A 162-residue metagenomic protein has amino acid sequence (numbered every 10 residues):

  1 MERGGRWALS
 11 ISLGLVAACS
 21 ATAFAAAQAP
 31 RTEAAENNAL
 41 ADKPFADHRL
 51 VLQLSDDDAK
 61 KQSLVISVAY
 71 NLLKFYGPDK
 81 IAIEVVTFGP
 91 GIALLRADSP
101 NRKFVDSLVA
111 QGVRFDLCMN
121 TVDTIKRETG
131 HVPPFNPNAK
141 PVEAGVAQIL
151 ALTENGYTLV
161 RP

Functional and structural regions predicted by a protein language model:
M1-S12: Bacterial N-terminal signal peptides that target proteins for export
G4-G5, A21-F24: N-terminal twin-arginine translocation
S10-S20: Bacterial N-terminal signal peptides
A25-P162: Secreted/extracellular ectodomain signature
